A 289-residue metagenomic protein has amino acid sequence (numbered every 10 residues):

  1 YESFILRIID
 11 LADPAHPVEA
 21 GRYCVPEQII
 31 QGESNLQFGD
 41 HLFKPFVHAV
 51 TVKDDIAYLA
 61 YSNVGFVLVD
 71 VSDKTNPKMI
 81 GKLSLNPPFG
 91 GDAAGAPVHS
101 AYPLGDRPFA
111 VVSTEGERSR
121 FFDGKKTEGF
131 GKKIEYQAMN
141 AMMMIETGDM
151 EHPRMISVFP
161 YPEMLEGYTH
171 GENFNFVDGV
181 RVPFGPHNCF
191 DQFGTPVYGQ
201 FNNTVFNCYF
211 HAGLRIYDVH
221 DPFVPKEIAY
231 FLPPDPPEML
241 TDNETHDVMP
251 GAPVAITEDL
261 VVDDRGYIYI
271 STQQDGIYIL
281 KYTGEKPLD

Functional and structural regions predicted by a protein language model:
Y1-D289: Feature marking well-ordered beta-strand scaffolds used for ligand recognition
